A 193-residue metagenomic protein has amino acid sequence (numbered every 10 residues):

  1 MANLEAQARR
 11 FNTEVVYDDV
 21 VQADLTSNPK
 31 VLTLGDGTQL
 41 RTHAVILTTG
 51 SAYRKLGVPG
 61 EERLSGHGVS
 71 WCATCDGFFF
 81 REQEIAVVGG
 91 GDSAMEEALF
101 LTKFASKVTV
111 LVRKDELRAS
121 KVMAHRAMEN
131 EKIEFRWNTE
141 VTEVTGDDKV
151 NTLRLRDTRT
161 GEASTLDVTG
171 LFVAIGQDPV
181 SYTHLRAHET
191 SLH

Functional and structural regions predicted by a protein language model:
A2, A6, H67-S70, E96 (+1 more regions): Short, contiguous clusters of charged residues that form electrostatic/catalytic patches at enzyme active sites, used
A2, A8-R9, E14-L34, Q39-T42 (+1 more regions): A Rossmann-like FAD-binding core segment of flavoenzymes
Y17, A23-L25, P29-L34, H43 (+1 more regions): Glycine/small-residue-rich loop that forms an oxyanion/phosphate-binding "nest" at active or ligand-binding sites
S51-F104: Glycine-rich dinucleotide-binding loop and its adjacent helix/turn
A52-Y53, D115, D178, L192: Residue-level marker for beta-strand->alpha-helix junctions and adjacent short loops that shape enzyme
S93, E140, T190: Residue-level recognition of oxygen-bearing side chains
A187-H193: Short "domain-exit" segments at the C-terminal end of structured domains
